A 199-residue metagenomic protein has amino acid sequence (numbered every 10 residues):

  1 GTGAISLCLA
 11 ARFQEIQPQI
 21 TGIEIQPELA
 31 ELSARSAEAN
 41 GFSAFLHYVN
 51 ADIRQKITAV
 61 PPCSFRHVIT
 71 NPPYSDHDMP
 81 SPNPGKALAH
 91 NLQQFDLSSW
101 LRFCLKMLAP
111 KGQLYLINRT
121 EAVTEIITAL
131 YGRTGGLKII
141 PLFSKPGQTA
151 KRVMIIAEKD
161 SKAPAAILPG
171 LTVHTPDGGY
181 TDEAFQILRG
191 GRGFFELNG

Functional and structural regions predicted by a protein language model:
T2-Q17: Conserved SAM-binding loop of SAM-dependent methyltransferases across substrates and taxa, primarily the Class I
P18-E24: Conserved SAM-binding motif I beta-strand of class I
Q26-E28: Conserved SAM/SAH-binding beta-strand->alpha-helix loop
A34-V60: S-adenosyl-L-methionine
T58-V68: A short acidic, Gly/Pro-enriched loop at the edge of an enzyme's catalytic core that lines a small-molecule cofactor
P72-S99, A109: Mobile active-site "lid"/loop adjacent to the S-adenosyl-L-methionine
Q94-A150, M154-I155: Conserved Class I SAM-dependent methyltransferase catalytic core
T149-G199: SAM/dcSAM-binding transferase cores
